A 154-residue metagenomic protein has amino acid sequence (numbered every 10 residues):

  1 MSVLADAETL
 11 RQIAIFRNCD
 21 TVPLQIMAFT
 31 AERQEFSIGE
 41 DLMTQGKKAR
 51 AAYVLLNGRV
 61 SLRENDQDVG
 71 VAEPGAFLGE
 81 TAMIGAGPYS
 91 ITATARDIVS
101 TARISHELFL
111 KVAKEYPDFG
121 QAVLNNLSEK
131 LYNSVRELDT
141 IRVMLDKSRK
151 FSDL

Functional and structural regions predicted by a protein language model:
M1-L154: Cytosolic regulatory regions built on CNB/CRP/Popeye-like sensor folds
